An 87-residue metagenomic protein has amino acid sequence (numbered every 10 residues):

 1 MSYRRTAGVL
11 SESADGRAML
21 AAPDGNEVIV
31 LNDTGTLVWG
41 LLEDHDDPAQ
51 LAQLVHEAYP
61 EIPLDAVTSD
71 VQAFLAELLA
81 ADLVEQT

Functional and structural regions predicted by a protein language model:
M1-D24: Long, low-complexity, charged/polar intrinsically disordered regions in eukaryotic proteins
D24-T87: Long, charge-rich, low-complexity alpha-helical segments
